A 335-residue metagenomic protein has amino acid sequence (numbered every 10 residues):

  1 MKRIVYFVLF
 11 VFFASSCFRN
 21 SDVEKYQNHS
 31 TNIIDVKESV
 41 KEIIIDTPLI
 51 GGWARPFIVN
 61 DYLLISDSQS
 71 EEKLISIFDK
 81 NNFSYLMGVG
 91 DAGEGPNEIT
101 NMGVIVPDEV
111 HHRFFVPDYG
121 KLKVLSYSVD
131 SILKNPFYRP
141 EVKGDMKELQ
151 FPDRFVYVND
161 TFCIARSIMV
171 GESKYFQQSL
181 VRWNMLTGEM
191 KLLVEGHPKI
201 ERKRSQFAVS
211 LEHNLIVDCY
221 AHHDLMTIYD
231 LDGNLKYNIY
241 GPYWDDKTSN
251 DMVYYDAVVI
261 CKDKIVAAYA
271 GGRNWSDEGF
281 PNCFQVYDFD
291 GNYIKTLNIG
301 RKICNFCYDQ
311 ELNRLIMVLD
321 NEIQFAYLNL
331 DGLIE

Functional and structural regions predicted by a protein language model:
S15-S16: C-terminal motif of bacterial Sec signal peptides marking the signal peptidase cleavage site
K25-G51, D290-N292: A short helix->beta-strand "capping" segment at the edge of beta-propeller domains
I43-K73: Beta-strand-rich domains and repeat architectures in extracellular enzymes and scaffolds, especially beta-propellers
W53-F57, G103-E109, D153-D160, S205-E212 (+2 more regions): Structural signature of eukaryotic scaffold interfaces centered on beta-propeller domains
S84-R113, Y119, V142-M146, H197-P198 (+1 more regions): Blade-loop segments of beta-propeller domains
G95-E98, Y243-S249, N292-D309: Conserved blade-ending motifs and adjacent loop-strand segments that build the rim/top face of beta-propeller domains
V129-N159: Asp-box/WD-like beta-propeller blade repeats and closely related beta-sheet repeat scaffolds
N250-V286: Loop/turn-rich, solvent-exposed surfaces of beta-rich toroidal or solenoidal domains
